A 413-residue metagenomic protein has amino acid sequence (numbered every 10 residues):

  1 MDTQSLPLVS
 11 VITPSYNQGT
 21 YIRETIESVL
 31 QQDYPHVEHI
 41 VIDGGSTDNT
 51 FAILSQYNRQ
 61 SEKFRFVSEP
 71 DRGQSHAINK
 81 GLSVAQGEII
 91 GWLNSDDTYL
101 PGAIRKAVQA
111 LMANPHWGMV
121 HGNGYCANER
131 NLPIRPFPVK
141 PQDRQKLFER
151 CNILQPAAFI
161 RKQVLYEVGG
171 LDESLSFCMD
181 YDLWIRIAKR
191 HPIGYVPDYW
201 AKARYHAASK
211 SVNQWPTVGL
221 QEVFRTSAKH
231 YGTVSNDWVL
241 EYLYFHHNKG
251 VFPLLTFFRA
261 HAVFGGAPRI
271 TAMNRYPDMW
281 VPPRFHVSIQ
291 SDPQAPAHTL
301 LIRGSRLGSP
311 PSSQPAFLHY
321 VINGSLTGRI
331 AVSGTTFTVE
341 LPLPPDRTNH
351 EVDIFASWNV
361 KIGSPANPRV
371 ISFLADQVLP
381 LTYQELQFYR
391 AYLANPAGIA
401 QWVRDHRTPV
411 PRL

Functional and structural regions predicted by a protein language model:
M1-L30: N-proximal low-complexity "stem/linker" segments adjacent to membrane-targeting elements
L6-V9, L30-V41, N49, E62-R65: Short loop->beta transition adjacent to catalytic acidic/histidine clusters or analogous donor-positioning motifs
S28, P35, D43-A52, P70 (+1 more regions): A conserved acidic beta->alpha catalytic loop
E69-A85, K106: Glycine-rich, basic loop-to-helix element that forms the pyrophosphate-binding segment of sugar-nucleotide handling
I90: Short aromatic/hydrophobic "clamp" motif used to bind/position activated sugar donors
T98, G102-I134: Conserved donor NDP-sugar-binding/catalytic core segment of glycosyltransferases
P136-T226, H230, W238, F245: Conserved nucleotide-sugar donor-binding catalytic segment
N248-A297, S305-A316, N359-L413: Glycan-recognition and processing domains
